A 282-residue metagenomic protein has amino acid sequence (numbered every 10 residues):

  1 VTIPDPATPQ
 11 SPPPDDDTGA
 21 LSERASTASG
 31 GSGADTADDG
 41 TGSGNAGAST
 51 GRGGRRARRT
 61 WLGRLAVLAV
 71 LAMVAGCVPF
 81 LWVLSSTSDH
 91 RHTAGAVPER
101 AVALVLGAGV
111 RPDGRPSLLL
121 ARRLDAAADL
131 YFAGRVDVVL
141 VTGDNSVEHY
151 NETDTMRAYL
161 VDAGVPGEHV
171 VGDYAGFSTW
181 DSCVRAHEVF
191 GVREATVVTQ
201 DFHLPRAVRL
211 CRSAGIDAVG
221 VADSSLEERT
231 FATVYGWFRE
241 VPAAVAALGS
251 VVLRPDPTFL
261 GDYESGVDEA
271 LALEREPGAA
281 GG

Functional and structural regions predicted by a protein language model:
T2-P9, W82-F238: A structural signal for short, hydrophobic/glycine-enriched beta-strand patches
D5-R56: Intrinsically disordered, low-complexity terminal tails and inter-domain linkers enriched for S/T/G/P/D/E
G47, G54, R58-L62, T230 (+2 more regions): Structural motif marking the loop-to-transmembrane transition
G51-G95: N-terminal type II signal-anchor transmembrane helix that functions as the membrane-insertion/stop-transfer segment
S146-E152, V219, P242-L248, E264-A270: A general structural signal for short secondary-structure boundary/capping elements
V234-D256: A transmembrane-helix-recognition feature enriched in membrane-embedded lipid enzymes and envelope glyco-/phospholipid
P255-G282: Short linear elements at protein peripheries
